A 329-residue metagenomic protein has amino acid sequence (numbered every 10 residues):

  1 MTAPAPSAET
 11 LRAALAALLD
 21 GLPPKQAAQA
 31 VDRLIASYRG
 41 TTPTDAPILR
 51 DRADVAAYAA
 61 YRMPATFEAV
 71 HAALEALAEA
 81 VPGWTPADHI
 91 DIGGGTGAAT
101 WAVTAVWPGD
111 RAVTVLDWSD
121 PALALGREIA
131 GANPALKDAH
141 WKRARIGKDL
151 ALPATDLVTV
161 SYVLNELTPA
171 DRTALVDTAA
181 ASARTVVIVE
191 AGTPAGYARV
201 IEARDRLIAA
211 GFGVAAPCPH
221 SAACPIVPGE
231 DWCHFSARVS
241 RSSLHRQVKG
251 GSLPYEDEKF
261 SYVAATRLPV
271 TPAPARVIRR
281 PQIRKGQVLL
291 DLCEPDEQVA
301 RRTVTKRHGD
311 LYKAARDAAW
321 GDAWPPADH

Functional and structural regions predicted by a protein language model:
M1-D45: N-terminal auxiliary segments of SAM/dcSAM-dependent transferases
A46-A73: Class I SAM-dependent methyltransferase Rossmann-like catalytic core, especially the SAM/SAH-binding loop
T85-G95: Conserved class I S-adenosyl-L-methionine
T96-G109: Conserved SAM-binding loop of SAM-dependent methyltransferases across substrates and taxa, primarily the Class I
S119: Conserved SAM/SAH-binding beta-strand->alpha-helix loop
D156-A170: A short SAM/SAH-binding and catalytic strip from SAM-dependent methyltransferases
A183-G192: Conserved beta-strand signature within the Rossmann-like core of class I S-adenosyl-L-methionine
Q247-H329: C-terminal lobe and adjacent flexible extensions of AdoMet/dcAdoMet transferase-like proteins
